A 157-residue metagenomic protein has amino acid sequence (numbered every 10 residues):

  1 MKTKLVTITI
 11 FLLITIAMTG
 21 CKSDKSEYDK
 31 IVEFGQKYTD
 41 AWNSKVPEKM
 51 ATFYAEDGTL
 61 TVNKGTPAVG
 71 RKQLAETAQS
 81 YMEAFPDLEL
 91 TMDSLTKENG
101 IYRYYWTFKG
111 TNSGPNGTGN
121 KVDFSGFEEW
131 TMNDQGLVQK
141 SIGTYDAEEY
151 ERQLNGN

Functional and structural regions predicted by a protein language model:
M1-Y28: Bacterial Sec-dependent N-terminal signal peptides
T19-E56, G156-N157: Short, low-complexity N-terminal intrinsically disordered segments enriched in polar/charged residues
D29-K30, P47-N99: A solvent-exposed, acidic/Ser-Thr-rich amphipathic alpha-helical stretch
Y38, K49-A51, G58, G70 (+5 more regions): Hydrophobic pocket/interface hotspot
K64, S94-T96, F108, E128 (+1 more regions): A mature extracytoplasmic/lumenal domain signature
P86, E98-G100, T118-F124: A generic structural micro-feature
T107-V138: Exposed beta-sheet edge and beta->alpha loop/turn motif
L137-N157: Low-complexity, intrinsically disordered terminal/linker segments enriched in charged and Gly/Pro repeats
